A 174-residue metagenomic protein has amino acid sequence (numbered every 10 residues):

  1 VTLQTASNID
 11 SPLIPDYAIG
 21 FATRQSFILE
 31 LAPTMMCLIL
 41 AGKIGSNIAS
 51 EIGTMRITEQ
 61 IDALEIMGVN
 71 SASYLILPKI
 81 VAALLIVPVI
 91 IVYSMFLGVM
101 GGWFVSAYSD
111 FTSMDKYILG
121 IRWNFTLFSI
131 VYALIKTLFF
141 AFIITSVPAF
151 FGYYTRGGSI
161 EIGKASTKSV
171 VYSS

Functional and structural regions predicted by a protein language model:
V1, L29, P33-A41, A82-V99 (+3 more regions): Hydrophobic alpha-helical transmembrane segments in multi-pass membrane proteins
Q4-I28, F96-L138, S146-K168: Membrane-interfacial helix-loop-helix connectors in multipass membrane proteins
I19-D62, V147: Hydrophobic alpha-helical transmembrane segments of multi-pass membrane transport proteins
I52-I76, S159-I162: Short cytoplasmic-facing helical segments at TM-TM junctions of multi-pass membrane proteins
I66, S169-Y172: Short alpha-helical scaffold segments that flank and stabilize functional sites
S71-I91, A165, S169: Start (N-cap) of specific transmembrane helices in multi-pass transporter permeases
